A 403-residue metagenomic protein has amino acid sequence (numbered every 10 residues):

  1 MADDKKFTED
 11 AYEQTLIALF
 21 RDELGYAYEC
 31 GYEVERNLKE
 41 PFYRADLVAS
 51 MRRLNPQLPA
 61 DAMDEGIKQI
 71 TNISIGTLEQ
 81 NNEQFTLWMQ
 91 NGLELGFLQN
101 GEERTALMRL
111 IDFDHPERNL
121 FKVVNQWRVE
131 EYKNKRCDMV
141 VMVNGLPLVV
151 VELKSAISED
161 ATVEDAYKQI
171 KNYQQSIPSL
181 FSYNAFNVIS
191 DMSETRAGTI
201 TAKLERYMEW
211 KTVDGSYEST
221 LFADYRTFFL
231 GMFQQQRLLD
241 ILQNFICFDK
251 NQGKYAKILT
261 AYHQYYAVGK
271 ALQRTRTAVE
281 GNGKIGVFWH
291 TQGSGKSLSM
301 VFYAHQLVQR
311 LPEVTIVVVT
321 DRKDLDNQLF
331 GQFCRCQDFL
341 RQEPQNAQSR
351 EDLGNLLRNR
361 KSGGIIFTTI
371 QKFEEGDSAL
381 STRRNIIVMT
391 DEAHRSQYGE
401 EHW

Functional and structural regions predicted by a protein language model:
A2-T315, D324-L340, K361-I365, R383-N385: ATP-dependent helicase/translocase motor core
S158, L325, K372, R395-S396: Residues immediately C-terminal
M192-S193, R322, T368-K372, E392: A short beta-strand-to-loop transition that corresponds to the Sensor-1 phosphate-sensing loop of AAA+ P-loop ATPases
V318, I366-T368, V388: Hydrophobic positions in the central parallel beta-sheet of the AAA+
K323, P344-N355, T369-E375: Conserved helicase motor
Q348-I366, A379-R383: Conserved motor-coupling elements within RecA-like helicase/translocase cores
S362-S378, G399-E400: Conserved helicase/translocase P-loop NTPase motor core
S381-W403: SF2 helicase catalytic motif II
